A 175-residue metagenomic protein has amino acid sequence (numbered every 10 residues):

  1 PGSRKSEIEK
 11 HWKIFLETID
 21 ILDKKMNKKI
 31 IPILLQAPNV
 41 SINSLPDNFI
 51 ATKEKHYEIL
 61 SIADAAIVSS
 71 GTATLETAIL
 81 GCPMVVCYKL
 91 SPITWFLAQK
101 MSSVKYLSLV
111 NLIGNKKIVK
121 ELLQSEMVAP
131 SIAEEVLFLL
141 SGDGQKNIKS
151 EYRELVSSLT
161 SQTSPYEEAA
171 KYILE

Functional and structural regions predicted by a protein language model:
P1-E175: Nucleotide-activated sugar donor-binding and catalytic core shared by glycosyltransferases and related lipid-linked
